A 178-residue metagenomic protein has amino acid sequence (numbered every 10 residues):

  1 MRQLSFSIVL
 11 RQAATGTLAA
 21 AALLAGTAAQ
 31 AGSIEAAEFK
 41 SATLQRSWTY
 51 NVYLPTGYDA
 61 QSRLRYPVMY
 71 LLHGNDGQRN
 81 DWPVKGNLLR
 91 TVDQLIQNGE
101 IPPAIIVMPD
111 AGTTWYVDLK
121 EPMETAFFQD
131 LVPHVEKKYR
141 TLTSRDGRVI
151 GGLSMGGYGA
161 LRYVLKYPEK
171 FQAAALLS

Functional and structural regions predicted by a protein language model:
R2-T17: Bacterial N-terminal signal peptides that target proteins for export
T15-G16, A21-A28: C-terminal segment of classical bacterial N-terminal signal peptides
A29-S178: Non-catalytic cap/lid and distal C-terminal segments of serine-dependent acyl enzymes
